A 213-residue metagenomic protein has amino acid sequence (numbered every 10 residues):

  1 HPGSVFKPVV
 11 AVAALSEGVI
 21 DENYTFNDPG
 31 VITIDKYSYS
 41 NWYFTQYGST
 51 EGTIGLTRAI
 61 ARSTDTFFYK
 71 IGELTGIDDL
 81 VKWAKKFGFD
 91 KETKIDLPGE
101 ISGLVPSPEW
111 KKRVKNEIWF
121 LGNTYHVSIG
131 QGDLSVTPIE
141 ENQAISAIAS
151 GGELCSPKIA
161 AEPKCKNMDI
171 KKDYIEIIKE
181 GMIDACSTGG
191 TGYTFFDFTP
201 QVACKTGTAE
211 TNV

Functional and structural regions predicted by a protein language model:
H1-S4, V12-V213: Beta-lactam-recognizing serine transpeptidase/beta-lactamase-like catalytic domain environment
K7: Short, conserved phosphate/pyrophosphate- and ester-handling motifs at nucleotide-, phospho-/glycolipid
